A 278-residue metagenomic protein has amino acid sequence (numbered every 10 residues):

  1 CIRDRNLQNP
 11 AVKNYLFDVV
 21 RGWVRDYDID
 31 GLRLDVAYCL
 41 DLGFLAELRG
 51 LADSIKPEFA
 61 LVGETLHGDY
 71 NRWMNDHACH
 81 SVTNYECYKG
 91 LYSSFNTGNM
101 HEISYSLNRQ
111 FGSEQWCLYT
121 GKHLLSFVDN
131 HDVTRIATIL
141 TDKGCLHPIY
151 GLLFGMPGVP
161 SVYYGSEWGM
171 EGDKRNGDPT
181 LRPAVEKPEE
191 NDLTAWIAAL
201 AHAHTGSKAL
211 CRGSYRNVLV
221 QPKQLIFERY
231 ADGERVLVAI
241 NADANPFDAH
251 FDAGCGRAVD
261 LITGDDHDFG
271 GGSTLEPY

Functional and structural regions predicted by a protein language model:
C1-D4: Conserved small/polar residues in nucleotide/adenosyl-binding loops
Q8-Y15: Alpha-helical scaffold elements lining the catalytic groove of polysaccharide deacetylases
Y15-L42, S126, N130: Active-site groove signature of glycoside hydrolases
L16, W23, L34, L61 (+6 more regions): Conserved, mostly hydrophobic/aromatic
I29-R33, E58-V62, H123-S126, P160-S161: Structural preference for beta-strand elements that scaffold enzyme active sites
D35-Y119, L152, G169-A199, A203 (+3 more regions): Active-site-proximal helices and loops of the catalytic beta/alpha 8
L118-T141: Active-site clefts of carbohydrate-active enzymes
K143-H147, P157, V162, S166-Y278: Carbohydrate-interacting/catalytic domains
